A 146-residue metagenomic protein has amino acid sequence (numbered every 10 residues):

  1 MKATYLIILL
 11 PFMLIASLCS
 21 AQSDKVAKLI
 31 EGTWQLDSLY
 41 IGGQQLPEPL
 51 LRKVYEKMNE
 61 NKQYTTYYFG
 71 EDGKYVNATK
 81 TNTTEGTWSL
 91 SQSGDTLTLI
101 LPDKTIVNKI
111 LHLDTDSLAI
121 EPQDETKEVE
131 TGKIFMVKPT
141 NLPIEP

Functional and structural regions predicted by a protein language model:
M1-K28: Bacterial Sec-dependent N-terminal signal peptides
C19-E85, Q92-P146: Lipid interaction determinants
